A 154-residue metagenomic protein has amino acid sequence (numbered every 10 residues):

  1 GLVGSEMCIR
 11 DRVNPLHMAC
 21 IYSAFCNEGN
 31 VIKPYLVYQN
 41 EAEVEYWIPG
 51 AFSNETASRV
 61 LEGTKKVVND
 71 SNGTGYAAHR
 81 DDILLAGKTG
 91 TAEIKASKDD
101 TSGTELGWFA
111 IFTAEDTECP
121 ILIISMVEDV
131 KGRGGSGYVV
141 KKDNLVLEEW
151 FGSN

Functional and structural regions predicted by a protein language model:
S5-E6, R10-W47, V68-N154: Active-site beta-strand/loop architecture of penicillin-binding DD-peptidases
Y46-S71: C-terminal beta-signal and terminal closure region of outer-membrane beta-barrel proteins
